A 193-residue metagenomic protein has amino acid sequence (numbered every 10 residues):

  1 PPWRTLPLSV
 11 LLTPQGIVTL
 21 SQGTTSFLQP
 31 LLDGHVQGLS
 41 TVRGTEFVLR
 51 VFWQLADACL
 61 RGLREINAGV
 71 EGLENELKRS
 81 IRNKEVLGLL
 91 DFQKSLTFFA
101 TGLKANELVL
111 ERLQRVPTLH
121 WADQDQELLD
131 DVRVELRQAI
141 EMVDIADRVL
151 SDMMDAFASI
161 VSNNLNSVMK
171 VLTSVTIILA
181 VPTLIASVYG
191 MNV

Functional and structural regions predicted by a protein language model:
P1-A122, L128-D131, E135-M142: Peripheral, non-transmembrane regulatory/ligand-interaction domains of membrane transport proteins
V134-V193: Hydrophobic alpha-helical transmembrane segments and their immediately adjacent juxtamembrane loops
